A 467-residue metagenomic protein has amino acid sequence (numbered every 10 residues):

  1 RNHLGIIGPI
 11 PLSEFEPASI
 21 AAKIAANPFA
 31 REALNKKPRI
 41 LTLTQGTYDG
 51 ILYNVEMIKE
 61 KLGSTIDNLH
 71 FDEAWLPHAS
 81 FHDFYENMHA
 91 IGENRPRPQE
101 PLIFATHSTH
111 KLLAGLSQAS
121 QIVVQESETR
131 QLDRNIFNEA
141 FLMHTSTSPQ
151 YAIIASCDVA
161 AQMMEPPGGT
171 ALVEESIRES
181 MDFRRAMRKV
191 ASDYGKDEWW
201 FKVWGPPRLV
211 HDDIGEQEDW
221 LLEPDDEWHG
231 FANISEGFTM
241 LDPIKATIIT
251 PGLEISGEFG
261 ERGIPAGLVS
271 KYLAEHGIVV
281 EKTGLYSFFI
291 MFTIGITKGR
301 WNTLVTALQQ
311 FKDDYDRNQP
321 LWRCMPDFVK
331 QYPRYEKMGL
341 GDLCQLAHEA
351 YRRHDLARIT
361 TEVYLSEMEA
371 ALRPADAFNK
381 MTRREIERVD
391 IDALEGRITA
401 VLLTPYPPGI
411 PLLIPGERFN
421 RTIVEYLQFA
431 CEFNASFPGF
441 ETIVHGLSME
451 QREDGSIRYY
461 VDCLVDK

Functional and structural regions predicted by a protein language model:
R1-A191: Conserved PLP-enzyme active-site core in the AAT-like
G5, I10, S19, P167-K467: Non-catalytic terminal extensions of PLP-dependent enzymes
